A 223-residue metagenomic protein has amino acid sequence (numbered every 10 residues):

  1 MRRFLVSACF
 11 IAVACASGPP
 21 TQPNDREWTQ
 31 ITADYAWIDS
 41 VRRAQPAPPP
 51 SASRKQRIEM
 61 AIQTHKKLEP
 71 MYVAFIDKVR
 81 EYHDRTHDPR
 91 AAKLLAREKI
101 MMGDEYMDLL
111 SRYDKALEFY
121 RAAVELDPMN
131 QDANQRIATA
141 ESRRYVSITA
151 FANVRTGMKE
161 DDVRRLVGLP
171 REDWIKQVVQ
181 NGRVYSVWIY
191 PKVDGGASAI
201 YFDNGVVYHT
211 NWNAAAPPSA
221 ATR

Functional and structural regions predicted by a protein language model:
R2-A8: Sec-dependent signal peptide recognition, specifically the positively charged N-region followed immediately by
I11-A14: C-terminal motif of bacterial Sec signal peptides marking the signal peptidase cleavage site
A16-P46, S53-Y72, I76-D77, E81-D84 (+3 more regions): Residues within mature, well-folded domains
L95: Extended acidic/charged loop-beta regions that coordinate divalent cations and stabilize anionic phosphate/carboxylate
